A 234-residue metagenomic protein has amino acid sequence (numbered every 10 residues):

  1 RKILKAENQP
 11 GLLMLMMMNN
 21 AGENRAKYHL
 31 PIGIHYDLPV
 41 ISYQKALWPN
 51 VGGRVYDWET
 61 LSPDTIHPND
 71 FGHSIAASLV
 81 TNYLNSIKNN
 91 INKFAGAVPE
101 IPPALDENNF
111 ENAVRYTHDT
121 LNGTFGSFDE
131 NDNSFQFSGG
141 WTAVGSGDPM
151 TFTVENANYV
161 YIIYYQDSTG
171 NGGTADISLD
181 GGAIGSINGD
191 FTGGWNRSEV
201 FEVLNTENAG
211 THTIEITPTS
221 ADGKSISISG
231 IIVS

Functional and structural regions predicted by a protein language model:
R1-K93, A143-G145, Y165-D176, D180 (+4 more regions): Alpha-helical cap/lid subdomain in secreted, periplasmic, or secretory-pathway luminal O-acyl-processing enzymes
H29, P102, S225-I228: Intrinsically disordered, low-complexity regions
L61, P103, F128, S134-F137 (+3 more regions): Preference for short coil/turn "hinge" residues that link or interrupt alpha-helices
N89-T153, A157-S168, I231-I232: Glycan-recognition and processing domains
D148-M150, G173, S227: Residue-level marker for the onset of beta-strands and adjacent loop->beta junctions in well-ordered domains
A157, A209-T211: Extracellular Ig-like/FN3 beta-sandwich strand-entry sites
A209, T219-S234: Exposed low-complexity, polar/acidic, P/S/T/G-rich flexible segments that act as propeptides, protease-susceptible
